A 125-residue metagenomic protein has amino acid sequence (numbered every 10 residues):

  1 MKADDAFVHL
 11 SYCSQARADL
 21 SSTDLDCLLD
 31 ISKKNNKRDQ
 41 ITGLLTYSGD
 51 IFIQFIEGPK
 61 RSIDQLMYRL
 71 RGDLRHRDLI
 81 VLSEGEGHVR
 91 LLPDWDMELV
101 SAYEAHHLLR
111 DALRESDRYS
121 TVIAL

Functional and structural regions predicted by a protein language model:
M1-L125: Charge-rich, low-complexity N-terminal segments
